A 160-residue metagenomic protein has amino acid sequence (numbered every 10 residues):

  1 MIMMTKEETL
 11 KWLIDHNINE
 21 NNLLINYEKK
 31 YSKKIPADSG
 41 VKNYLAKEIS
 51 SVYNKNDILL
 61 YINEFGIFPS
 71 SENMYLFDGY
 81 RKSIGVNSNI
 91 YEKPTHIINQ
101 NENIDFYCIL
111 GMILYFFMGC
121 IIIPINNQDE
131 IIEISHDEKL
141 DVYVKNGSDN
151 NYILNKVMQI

Functional and structural regions predicted by a protein language model:
M1-I160: Structured alpha/beta or helical-core interaction and ligand-binding surfaces enriched in interleaved
